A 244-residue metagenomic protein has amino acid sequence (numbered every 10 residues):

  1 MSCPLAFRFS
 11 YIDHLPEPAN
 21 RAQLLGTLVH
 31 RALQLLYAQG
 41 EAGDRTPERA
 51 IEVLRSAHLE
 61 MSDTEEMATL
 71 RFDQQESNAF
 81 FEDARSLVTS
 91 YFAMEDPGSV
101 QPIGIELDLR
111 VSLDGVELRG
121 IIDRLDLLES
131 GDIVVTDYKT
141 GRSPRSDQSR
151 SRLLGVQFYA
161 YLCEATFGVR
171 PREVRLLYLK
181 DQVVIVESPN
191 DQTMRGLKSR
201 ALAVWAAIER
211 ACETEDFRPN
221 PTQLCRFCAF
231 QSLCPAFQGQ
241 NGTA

Functional and structural regions predicted by a protein language model:
M1-G26, A244: C-terminal, charged and often intrinsically disordered regions of DNA end-processing helicases and nucleases
C3, C225-C228, C234: Short cysteine clusters
A6, Q231, F237-Q240: Cys/His-rich metal-chelating microdomains
D13-A22, Q39-R45, R145-Q148, E215-F217: Short, polar/flexible loop-turn hinges at active-site or ligand-entry regions and domain interfaces
R21, L25, V29, F80 (+2 more regions): Hydrophobic (often cysteine-bearing) scaffold residues that line and stabilize catalytic clefts of nucleotide/cofactor
A32-I105: A non-catalytic, helix-rich entry segment at domain boundaries
I103, L107-L197, A203: Mg2+/Mn2+-dependent nuclease catalytic core
T193-A229: Polybasic (Lys/Arg-rich)
